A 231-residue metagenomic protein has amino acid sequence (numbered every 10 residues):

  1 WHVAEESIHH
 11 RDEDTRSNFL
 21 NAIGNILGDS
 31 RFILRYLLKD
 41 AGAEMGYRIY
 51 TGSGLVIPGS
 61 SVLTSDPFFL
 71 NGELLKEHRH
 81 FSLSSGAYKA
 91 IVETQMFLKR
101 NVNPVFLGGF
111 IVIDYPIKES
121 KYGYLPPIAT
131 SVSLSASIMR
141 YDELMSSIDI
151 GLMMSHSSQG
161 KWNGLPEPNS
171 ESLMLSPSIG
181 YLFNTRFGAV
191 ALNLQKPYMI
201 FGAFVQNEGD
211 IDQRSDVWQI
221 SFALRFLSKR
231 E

Functional and structural regions predicted by a protein language model:
W1, Y36-L38, L55, T94-R100 (+3 more regions): Residue-level signature of outer-membrane beta-barrel architecture
W1-E6, L37, G52-S65, Q95-N101 (+3 more regions): Short glycine-rich beta-strand segments
W1-I49, I57, K76-F81, S131 (+5 more regions): Transmembrane beta-barrel domains of Gram-negative outer membranes and organellar outer membranes
S7-R11, G46, S61-P67, K121-G123 (+2 more regions): Outer-membrane beta-barrel and related beta-rich outer-membrane complex signature in Gram-negative bacteria
A22, I26, S82-Y88, F97-K99 (+1 more regions): Short, contiguous, pocket-lining structural segments that sit at or immediately flank catalytic/ligand-binding sites
K39-I49, V62-T64, N101-V105, Y141-S147 (+2 more regions): Short loop/turn motifs that connect adjacent beta-strands in outer-membrane beta-barrel proteins
L74-S85, I117-G123: Surface-exposed cleft-lining segments at the edges of enzyme active sites
E119-E231: Outer membrane beta-barrel transmembrane domains
